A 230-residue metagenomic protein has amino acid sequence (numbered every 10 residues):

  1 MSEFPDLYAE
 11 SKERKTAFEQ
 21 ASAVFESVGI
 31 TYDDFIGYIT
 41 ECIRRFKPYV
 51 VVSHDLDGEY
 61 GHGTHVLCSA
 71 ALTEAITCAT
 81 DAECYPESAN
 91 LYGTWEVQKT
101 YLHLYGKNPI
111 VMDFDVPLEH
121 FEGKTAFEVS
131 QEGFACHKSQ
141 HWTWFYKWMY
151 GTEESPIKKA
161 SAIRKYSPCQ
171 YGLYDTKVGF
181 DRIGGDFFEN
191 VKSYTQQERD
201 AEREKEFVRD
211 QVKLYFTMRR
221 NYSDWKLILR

Functional and structural regions predicted by a protein language model:
M1-Y85, F207, T217-R230: Active-site beta-strand->loop->alpha-helix modules in alpha/beta enzyme cores, enriched in Gly/His/Asp(Glu)
C78-R230: The feature marks non-catalytic terminal segments
